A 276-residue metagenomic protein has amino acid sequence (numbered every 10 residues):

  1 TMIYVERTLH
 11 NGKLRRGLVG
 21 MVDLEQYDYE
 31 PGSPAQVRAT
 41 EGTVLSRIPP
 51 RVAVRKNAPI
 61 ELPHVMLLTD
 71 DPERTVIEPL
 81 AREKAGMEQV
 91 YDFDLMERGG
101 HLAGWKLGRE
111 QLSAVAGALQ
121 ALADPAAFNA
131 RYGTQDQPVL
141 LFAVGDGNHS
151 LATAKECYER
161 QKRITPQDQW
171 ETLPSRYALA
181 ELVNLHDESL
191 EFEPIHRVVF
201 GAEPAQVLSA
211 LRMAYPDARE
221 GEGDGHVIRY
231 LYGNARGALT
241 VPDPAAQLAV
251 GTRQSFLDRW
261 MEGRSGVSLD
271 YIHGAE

Functional and structural regions predicted by a protein language model:
T1-G99, K106, N129-Y132: N-terminal extension/subdomain marker
R7-G12, V54-I60, G133-D136, F142-A143 (+2 more regions): A general structural signal for short secondary-structure junctions and capping/turn motifs
R82-L107, D187, F192-A218: Compact, glycine/acidic-enriched structural inserts
A118, L122-A127, R212-D217, R264-S268 (+1 more regions): A short, acidic, amphipathic alpha-helical segment used as a generic capping/interface helix at domain edges
A121-T165: Active-site beta-strand/loop microenvironment that shapes enzyme catalytic pockets
N129, A210-M213, E220-A235, L239-P242: Long, charge-rich alpha-helical interaction segments
D146-A210: Catalytic or ion-translocation cores adjacent to nucleophile or general acid/base/metal-coordination motifs in diverse
A238-E276: Long, compositionally biased intrinsically disordered regions
